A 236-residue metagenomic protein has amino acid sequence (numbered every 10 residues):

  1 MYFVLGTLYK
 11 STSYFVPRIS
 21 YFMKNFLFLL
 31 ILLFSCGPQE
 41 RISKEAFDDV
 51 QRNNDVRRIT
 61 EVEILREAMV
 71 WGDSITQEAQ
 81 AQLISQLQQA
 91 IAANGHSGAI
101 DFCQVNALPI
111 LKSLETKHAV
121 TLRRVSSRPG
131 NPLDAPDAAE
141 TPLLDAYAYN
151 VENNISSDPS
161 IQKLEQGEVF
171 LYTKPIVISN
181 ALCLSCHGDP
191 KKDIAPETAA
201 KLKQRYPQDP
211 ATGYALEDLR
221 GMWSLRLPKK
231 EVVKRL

Functional and structural regions predicted by a protein language model:
M1-V4, L8, S13-V16, S20: Short polybasic linear motifs
G6, L29, I176-S179: Residue-level signal for mature regions of secreted extracellular proteins and peptides
M23-L29: Sec-dependent signal peptide recognition, specifically the positively charged N-region followed immediately by
F34-S35: C-terminal motif of bacterial Sec signal peptides marking the signal peptidase cleavage site
E40-L182, I194-L236: Extracytoplasmic c-type cytochrome modules immediately beyond a signal peptide or single-pass transmembrane anchor
L184-K191: Detector for the c-type heme attachment site
